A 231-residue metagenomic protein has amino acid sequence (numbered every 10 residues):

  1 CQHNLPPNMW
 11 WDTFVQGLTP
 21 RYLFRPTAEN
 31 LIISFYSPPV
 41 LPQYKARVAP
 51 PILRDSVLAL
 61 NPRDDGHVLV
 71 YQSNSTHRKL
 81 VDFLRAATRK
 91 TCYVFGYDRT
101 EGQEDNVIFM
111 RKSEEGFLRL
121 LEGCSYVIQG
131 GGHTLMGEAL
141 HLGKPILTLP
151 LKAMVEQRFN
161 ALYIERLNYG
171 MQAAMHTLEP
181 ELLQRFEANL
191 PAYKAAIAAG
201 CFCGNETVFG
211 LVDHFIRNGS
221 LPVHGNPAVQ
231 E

Functional and structural regions predicted by a protein language model:
C1-V48: Active-site-proximal region of nucleotide-activated glycan assembly enzymes, centered on histidine/acidic-rich loops
I32-I33, Y93-Y97, L147: Short internal beta-strands
V48-Y126: Donor-nucleotide binding loops and adjacent catalytic segments primarily of GT-B fold Leloir glycosyltransferases
K79, E115-G116, L135, E181-L182 (+1 more regions): Short acidic active-site motifs
K79-L84, E138, L142, R185: A short acidic, amphipathic alpha-helical/loop segment
F109-K112, P145-N189: Nucleotide-sugar donor-binding patch of glycosyltransferase catalytic domains
R119-F159: A donor-sugar binding/catalytic signature common to diverse glycosyltransferases and related nucleotide-sugar
Q184-E231: C-terminal amphipathic helix plus adjacent low-complexity, charged tail appended to glycosyltransferase catalytic
